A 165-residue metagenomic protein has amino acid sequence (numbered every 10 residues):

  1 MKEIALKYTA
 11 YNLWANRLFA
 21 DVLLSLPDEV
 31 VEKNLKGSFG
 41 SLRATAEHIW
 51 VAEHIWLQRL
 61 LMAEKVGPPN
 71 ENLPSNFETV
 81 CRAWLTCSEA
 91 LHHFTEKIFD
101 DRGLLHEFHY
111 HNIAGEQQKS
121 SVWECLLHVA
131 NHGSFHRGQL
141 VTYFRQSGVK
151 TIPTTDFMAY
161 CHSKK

Functional and structural regions predicted by a protein language model:
M1, A5-Y8, N76, V80: Residue-level preference for long, well-ordered alpha-helices that form the structural scaffold of enzyme catalytic
L6-D21, S25-N70, I113-K165: Short, contiguous alpha-helical
A63-L104: Helix-adjacent hinge/juxtasegments
H92-L127: A mid-sequence interfacial segment
